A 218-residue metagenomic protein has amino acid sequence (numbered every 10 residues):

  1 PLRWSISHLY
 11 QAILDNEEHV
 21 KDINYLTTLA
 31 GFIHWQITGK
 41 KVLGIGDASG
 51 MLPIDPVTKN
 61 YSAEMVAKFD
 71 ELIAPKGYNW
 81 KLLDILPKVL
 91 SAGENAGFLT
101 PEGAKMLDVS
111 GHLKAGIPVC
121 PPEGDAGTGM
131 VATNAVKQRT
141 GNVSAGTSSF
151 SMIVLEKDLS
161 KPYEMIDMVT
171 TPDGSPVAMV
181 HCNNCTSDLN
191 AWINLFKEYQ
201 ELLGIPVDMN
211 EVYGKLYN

Functional and structural regions predicted by a protein language model:
P1-D47, L52-K81, G93-N218: Active-site core segments that coordinate phosphate-bearing ligands/cofactors across diverse enzyme families
